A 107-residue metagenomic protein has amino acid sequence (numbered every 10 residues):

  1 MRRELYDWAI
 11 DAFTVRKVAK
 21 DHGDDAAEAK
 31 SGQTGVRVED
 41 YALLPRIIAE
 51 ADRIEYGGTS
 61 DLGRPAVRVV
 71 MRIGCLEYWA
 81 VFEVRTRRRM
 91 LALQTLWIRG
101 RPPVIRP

Functional and structural regions predicted by a protein language model:
M1-P107: Ribonuclease/tRNase effector modules and their secretory precursors
